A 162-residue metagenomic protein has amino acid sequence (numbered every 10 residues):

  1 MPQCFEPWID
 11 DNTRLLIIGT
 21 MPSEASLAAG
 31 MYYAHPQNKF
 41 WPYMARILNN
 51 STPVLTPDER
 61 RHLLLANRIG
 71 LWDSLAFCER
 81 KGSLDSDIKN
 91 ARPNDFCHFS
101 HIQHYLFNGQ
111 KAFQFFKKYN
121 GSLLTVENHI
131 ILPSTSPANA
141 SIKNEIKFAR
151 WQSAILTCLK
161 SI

Functional and structural regions predicted by a protein language model:
Q3-R14, P36, G82-N94, K117-I162: C-terminal capping/extension of enzyme domains
R14-T20: Short, hydrophobic/glycine-enriched beta-strand segments
M21-A25, K39, A76-E79, K111-F113 (+1 more regions): Short, solvent-exposed loop/turn segments at secondary-structure junctions
A25-D87: Short, surface-exposed acidic-centric catalytic microdomains
M44, F115-F116: Hydrophobic packing residues within well-ordered alpha-helices of enzyme cores
A66-Q114: Internal catalytic-core helix/loop-beta-alpha segment that presents or stabilizes conserved functional determinants
